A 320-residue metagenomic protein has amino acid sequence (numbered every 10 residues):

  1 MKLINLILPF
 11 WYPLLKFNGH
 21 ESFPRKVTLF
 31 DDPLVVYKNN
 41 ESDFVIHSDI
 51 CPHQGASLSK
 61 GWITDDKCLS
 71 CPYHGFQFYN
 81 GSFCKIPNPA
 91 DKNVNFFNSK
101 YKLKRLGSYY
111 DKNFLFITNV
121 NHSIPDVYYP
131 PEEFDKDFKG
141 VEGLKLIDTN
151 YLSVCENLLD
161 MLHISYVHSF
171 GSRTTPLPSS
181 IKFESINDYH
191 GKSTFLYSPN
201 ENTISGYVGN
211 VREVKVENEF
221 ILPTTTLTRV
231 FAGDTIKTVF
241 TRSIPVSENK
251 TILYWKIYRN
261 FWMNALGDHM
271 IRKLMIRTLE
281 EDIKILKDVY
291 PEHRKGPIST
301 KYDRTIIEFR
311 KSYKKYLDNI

Functional and structural regions predicted by a protein language model:
M1-F10, K26: Hydrophobic, proline/glycine-rich low-complexity stretches
L6, K16, W62, S165-T174: A short, aromatic/hydrophobic, helix- or strand-capping loop or linear motif that either lines the entrance/gate
L8, K102, Y109-D111, K237 (+1 more regions): A short, structural micro-pattern
L8-P9, S22, E41, K112 (+2 more regions): Sequence-level motif detector for i,i+2 pairs with an aromatic at +2
F10, D32, K104, S179 (+1 more regions): Short beta-strand or tight-loop elements that sit immediately N-terminal to catalytic metal-binding acidic residues
F10-F17, N319-I320: C-terminal lid/capping helical subdomain adjacent to the catalytic/cofactor pocket in oxidative enzymes
L15-E133: Rieske [2Fe-2S] iron-sulfur-binding domain
D43, I124-I320: C-terminal catalytic domain of Rieske-type non-heme iron oxygenases
